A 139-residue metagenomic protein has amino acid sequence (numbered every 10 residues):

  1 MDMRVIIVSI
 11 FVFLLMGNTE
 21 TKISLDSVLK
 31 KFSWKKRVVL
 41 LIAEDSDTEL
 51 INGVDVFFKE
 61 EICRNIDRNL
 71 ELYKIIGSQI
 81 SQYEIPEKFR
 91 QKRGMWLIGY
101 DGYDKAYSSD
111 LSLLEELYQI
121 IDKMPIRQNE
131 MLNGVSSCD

Functional and structural regions predicted by a protein language model:
D2-S9, F13-D139: Non-catalytic interaction/Regulatory regions outside core domains
